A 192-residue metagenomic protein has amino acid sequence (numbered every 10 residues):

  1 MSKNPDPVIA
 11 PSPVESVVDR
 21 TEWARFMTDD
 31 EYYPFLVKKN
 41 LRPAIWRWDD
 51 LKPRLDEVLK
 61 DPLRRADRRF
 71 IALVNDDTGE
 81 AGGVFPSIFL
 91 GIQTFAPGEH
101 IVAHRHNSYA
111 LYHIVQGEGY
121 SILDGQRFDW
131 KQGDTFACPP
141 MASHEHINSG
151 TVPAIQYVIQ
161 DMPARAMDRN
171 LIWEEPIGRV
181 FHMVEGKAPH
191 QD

Functional and structural regions predicted by a protein language model:
M1-P86, I172-E175, F181-D192: A short, N-terminal "cap"/entry segment at the start of jelly-roll beta-barrel domains of the cupin/DSBH fold
I71-G79, F89-R105: Conserved short histidine dyad/triad with adjacent acidic residue
F85, H104-N107, S149-G150: Short glycine/proline-enriched turns and hinge-like loops at secondary-structure junctions
P86-F89, S108, P140: Exposed loop/turn and edge beta-strand positions of beta-sandwich/beta-sheet ligand-binding modules
Q93, L111-I114, A137, T151-L171: A short hydrophobic beta-strand segment most commonly corresponding to one strand of the jelly-roll/cupin
A96-P97, L123, W130-G150, I159-M162: Conserved metal-binding segment of the jelly-roll/cupin
A96-P97, N107-Y120, D124-G125: Glycine- and acidic-residue-biased ligand/ion/polar-headgroup-sensing regions
